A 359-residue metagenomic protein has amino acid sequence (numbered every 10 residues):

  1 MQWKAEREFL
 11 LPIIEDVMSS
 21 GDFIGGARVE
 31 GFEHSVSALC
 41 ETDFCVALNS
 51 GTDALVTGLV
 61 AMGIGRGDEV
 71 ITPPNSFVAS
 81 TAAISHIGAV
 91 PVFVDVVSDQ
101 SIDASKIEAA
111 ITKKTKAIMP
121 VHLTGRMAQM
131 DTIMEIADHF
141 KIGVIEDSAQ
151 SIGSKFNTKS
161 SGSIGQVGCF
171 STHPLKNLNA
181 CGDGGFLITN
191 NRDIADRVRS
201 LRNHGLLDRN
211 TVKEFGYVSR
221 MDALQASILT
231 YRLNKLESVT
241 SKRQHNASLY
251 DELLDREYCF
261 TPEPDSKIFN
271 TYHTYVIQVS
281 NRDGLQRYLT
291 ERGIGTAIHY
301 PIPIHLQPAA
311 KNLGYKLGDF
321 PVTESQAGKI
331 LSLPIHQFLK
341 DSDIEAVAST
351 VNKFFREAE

Functional and structural regions predicted by a protein language model:
M1-D22, A27, R292, P334: N-terminal "arm"/small-domain region of PLP-dependent enzymes with the aminotransferase-like
D22-E69, A83-I87, F93-V94, K159 (+1 more regions): Phosphate-binding glycine-rich loop
V29-S35, T42-D43, S105, A117-V121 (+4 more regions): PLP-dependent aminotransferase class I/II
V56-I111, A117-M119: Conserved PLP-anchoring active-site segment centered on the Schiff-base-forming lysine
D68, P74-S76, D95, S148 (+3 more regions): Nucleotide-sugar donor-binding loop of glycosyltransferases
I87, H139-F140, R292: Helix C-cap/helix->beta junction micro-motif
D99-A180, F186-I188: Active-site phosphate-binding strand-loop segment of PLP-dependent enzymes
